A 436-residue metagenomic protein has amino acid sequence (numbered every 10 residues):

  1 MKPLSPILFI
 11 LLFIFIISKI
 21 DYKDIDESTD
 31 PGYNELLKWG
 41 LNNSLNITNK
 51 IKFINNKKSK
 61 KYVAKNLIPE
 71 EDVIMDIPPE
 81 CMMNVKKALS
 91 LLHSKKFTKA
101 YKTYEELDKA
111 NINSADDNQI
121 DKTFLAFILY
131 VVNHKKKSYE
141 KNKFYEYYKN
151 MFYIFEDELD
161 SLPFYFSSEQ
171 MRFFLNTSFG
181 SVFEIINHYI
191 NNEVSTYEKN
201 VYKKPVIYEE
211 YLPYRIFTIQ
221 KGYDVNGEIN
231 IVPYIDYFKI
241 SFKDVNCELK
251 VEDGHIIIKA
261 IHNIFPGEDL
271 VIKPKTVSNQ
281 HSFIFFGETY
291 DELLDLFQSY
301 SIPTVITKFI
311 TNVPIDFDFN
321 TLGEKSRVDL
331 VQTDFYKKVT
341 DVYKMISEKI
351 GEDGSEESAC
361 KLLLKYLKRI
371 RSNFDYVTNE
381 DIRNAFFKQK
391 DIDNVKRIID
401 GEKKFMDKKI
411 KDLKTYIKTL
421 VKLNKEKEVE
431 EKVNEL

Functional and structural regions predicted by a protein language model:
M1-F9: Classical eukaryotic N-terminal signal peptides for Sec-dependent ER targeting/secretion, especially the positively
L11-E27: N-terminal signal peptide
K23-C81, V85-L89, H134-E435: Long, positively charged leader/targeting segments at protein N-termini
M83-N142, E146-Y148: Eukaryotic helix-linker segments that join adjacent hydrophobic helices
